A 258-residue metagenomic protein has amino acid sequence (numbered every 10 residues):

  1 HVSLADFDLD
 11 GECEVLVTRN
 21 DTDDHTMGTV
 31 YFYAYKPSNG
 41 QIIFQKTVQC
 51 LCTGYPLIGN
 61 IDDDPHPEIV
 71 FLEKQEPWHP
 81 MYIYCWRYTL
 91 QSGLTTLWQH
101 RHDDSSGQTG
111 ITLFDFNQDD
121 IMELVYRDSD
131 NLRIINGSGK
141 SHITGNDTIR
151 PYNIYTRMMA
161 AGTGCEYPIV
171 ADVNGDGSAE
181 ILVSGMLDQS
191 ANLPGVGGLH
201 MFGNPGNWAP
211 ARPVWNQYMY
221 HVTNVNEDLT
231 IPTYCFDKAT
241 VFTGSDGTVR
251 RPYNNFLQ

Functional and structural regions predicted by a protein language model:
H1-F7, E14, G54-D62, E68 (+4 more regions): Beta-propeller blade termini
L9-R19, D63-E73, Q118-R127, G175-G185: Acidic/hydrophobic-patterned starts of short beta strands in beta-sheet-rich repeat architectures
N20-T26, K74-H79, N131, M186-N192: Short glycine/acidic-enriched loop and turn motifs that connect beta-strands
T29, T53, P80-M81, Q108-T109 (+1 more regions): Transmembrane beta-barrel architecture of outer membranes
Q41-V48, S92-D104, H142-A160, N204-Q258: Aromatic (tryptophan-biased) beta-strands that constitute blades/sheets of beta-rich domains
S106-I134, T163-V170: Loop/turn-rich, solvent-exposed surfaces of beta-rich toroidal or solenoidal domains
M158-V214: Repeat-solenoid scaffold signature
